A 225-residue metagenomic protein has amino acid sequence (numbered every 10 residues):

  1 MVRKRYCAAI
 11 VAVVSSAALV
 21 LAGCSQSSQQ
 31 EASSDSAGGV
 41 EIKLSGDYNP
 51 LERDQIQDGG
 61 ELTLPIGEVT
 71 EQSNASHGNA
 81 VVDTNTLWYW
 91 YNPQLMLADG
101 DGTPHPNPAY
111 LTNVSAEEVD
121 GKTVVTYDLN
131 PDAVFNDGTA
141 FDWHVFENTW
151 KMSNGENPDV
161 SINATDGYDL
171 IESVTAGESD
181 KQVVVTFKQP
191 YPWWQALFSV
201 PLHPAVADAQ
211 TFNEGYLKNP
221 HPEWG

Functional and structural regions predicted by a protein language model:
M1-A22: Sec-dependent bacterial lipoprotein signal peptides
L21-S34: Bacterial lipoprotein signal-peptidase II cleavage site
S33-G60: N-terminal low-complexity, Pro/Thr/Ser-rich intrinsically disordered segments that act as propeptides or flexible
P50-E52, H77, V81-V82, L129-D137: Second-shell loop/turn segments in exported
Q57, A164-G225: Surface-exposed binding/hinge segments that line and control ligand-binding clefts or catalytic entry sites
G59, G67-V69, G100, N130-D132 (+4 more regions): Solvent-exposed coil/turn segments that connect beta secondary-structure elements in extracytoplasmic/periplasmic
G60-E118: N-terminal lobe/hinge region of extracytoplasmic solute-binding protein
T112-V160, V184: Aromatic- and charge-enriched surface segment that lines or borders ligand/interaction sites
